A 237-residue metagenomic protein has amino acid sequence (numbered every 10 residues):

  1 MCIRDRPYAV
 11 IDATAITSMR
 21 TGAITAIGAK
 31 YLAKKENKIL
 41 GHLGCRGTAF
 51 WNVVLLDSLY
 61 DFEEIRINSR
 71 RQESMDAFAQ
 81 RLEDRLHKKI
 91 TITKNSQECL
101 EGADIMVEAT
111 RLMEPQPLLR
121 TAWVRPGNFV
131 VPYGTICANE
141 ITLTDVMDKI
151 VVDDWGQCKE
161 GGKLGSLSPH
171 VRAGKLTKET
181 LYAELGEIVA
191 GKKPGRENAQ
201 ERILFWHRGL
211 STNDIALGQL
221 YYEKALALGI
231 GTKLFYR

Functional and structural regions predicted by a protein language model:
M1-I3: Short, small-residue-biased leader/transition segments that mark boundaries at the very start of proteins
I11-K30: A glycine-rich, Thr/Ser-enriched phosphate-binding loop motif common to dinucleotide/cofactor-binding enzymes
L32-I39, D61, R125-P126: Short helix-loop-beta connector
C45-R46: Glycine-rich Rossmann-fold phosphate-binding loop(s) that bind the pyrophosphate of adenine dinucleotide cofactors
L59-R85: NAD(P)-binding Rossmann-fold cofactor-contacting core
L86-A103, L118-L119: Short acidic low-complexity segments
M113-F129, I141-T142: Rossmann-fold NAD(P) dinucleotide-binding segment
I141-R237: Adenosine-phosphate binding glycine-rich loop
